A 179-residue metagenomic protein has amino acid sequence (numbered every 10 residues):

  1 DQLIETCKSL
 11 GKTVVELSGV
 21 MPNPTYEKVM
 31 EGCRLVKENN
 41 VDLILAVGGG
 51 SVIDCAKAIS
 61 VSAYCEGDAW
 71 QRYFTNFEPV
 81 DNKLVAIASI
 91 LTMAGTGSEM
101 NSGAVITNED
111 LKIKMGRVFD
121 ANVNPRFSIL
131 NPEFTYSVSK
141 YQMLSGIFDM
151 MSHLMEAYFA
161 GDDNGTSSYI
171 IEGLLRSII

Functional and structural regions predicted by a protein language model:
D1-L43: ATP/NTP phosphate-donor binding region
I4, V15, M30-C33, K57-S60 (+2 more regions): Predominant activation on well-ordered alpha-helical scaffold segments within soluble catalytic domains
S18-V20, L91, E133: Residues at the C-termini of beta-strands that transition into short coil/loop
G19, F74-V80, V138, G165: A general structural-boundary detector
M21-P22, G95, S137: Short strand->helix junction
E27-L130: Glycine/threonine-rich beta-strand-loop-alpha-helix active-site module that forms ligand/phosphate-binding
G103-I179: Carboxylate- and glycine-rich phosphate/diphosphate-binding segment that chelates Mg2+/Mn2+
